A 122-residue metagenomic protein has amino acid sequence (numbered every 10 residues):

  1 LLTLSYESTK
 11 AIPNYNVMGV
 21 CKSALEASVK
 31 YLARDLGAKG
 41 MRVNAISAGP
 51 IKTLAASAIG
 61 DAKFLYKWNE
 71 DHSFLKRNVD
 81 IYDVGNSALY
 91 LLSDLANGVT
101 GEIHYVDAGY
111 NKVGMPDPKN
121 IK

Functional and structural regions predicted by a protein language model:
L1-A24, V29-A38, P50-I51: Catalytic loop of short-chain dehydrogenase/reductase
L2-T3, A45, T100, Y105: Hydrophobic beta-strand core positions in alpha/beta domains
L4, V29-K30, G85-A88, L92: Short-chain dehydrogenase/reductase
G37, R42, V99-G101: Short, small/polar-rich loop/turn modules that mediate ligand/substrate recognition or access, typified
A38, P50-S73, V113-K122: A glycine/serine/threonine-rich, flexible loop-to-helix segment that serves as the NAD(P) cofactor-binding "lid"
R42-K52, L92, Y105-D107: Conserved SDR Rossmann-fold cofactor-binding beta-strand/turn motif
S73-V84, L95: A conserved structural motif in NAD(P)-dependent oxidoreductases
L89, T100-K122: Short C-terminal tail/terminal secondary-structure segment of NAD(P)H-dependent dehydrogenase/reductase domains
